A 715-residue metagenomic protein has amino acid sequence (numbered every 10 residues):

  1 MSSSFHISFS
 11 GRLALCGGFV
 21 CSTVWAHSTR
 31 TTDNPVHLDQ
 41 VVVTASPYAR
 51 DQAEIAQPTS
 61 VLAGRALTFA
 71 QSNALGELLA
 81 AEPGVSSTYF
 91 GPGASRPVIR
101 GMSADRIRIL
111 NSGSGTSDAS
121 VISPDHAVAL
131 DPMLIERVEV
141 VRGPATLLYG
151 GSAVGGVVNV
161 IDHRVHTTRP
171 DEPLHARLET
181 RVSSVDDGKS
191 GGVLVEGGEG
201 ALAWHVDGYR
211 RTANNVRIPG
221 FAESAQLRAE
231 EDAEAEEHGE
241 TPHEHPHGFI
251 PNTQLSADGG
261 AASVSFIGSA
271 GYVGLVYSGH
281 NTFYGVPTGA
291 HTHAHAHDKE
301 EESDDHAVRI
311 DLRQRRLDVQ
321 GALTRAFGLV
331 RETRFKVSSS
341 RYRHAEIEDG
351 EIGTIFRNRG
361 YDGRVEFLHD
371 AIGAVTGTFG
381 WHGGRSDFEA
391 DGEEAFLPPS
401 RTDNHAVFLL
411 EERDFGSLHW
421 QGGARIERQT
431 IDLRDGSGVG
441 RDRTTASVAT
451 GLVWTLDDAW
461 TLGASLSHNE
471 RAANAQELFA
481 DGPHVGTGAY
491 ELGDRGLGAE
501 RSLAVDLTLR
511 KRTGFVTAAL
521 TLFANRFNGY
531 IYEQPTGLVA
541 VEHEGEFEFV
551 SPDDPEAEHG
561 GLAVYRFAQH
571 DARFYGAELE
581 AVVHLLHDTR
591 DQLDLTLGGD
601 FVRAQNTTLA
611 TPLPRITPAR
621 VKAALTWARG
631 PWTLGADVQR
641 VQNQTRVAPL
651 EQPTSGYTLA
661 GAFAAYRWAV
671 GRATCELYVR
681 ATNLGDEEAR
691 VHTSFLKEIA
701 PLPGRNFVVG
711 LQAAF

Functional and structural regions predicted by a protein language model:
N34-D171, D187, L507, F695: Acidic, small-polar-rich N-terminal luminal/periplasmic segments of exported/outer-membrane proteins
T180-D186, E199, R210-N214, G268-A270 (+15 more regions): Transmembrane beta-strands of outer-membrane beta-barrel pores
S184-T212, S224-G285, D311-R325, V330 (+5 more regions): Transmembrane beta-barrel wall of Gram-negative outer-membrane proteins
P251-T253, A257, G271-T333, S339-G360 (+3 more regions): Flexible loop and strand-edge segments within Gram-negative outer membrane beta-barrel domains
H297-Q320, A326, G440-R441, S447-G451 (+8 more regions): Outer-membrane beta-barrel signature, preferentially recognizing the C-terminal barrel domain of Gram-negative
V375-T461, S465-S467, R471-A473, D481-V485: Signature of Gram-negative outer-membrane beta-barrel scaffolds
G377, F523-R526, F549-Q644, Q712: Gram-negative outer-membrane beta-barrel transporters
N528, T645, Y666-F715: C-terminal beta-signal and adjacent terminal beta-strands/loops of Gram-negative outer-membrane beta-barrel proteins
